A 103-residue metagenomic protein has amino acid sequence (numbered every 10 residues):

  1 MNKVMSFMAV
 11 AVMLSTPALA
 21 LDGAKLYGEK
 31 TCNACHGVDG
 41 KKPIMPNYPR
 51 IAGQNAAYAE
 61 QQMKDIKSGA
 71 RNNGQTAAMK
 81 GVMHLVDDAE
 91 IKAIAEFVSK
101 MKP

Functional and structural regions predicted by a protein language model:
N2-V10: Sec-dependent signal peptide recognition, specifically the positively charged N-region followed immediately by
M8, G81-P103: C-terminal capping alpha-helices of c-type cytochrome domains
V12-G28, K42, N47: Electrostatic cytochrome c docking/interface patches
D22, Y58, A78-G81, A93: Extracytoplasmic/secreted proteins, especially bacterial periplasmic and envelope-associated proteins
K30-T31, D39, N55, E90: Short pre-active-site segment immediately N-terminal to redox-active cysteine/selenocysteine motifs in thiol-based
T31-V38, I94, V98: The canonical Cys-X-X-Cys-His
G37-A70, K80-L85: Gly/Gly-Pro-rich "capping" loops immediately C-terminal to redox-active cysteine motifs in periplasmic/lumenal
